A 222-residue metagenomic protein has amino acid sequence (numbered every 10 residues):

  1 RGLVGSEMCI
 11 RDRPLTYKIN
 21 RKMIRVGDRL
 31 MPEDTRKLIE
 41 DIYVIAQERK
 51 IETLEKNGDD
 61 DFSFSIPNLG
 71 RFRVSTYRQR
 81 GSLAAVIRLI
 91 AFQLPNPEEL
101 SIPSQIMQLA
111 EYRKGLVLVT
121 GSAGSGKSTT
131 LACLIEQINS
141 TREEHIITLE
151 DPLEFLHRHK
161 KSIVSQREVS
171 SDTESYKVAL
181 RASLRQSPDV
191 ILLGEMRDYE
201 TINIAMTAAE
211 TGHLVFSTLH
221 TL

Functional and structural regions predicted by a protein language model:
G2-I10: Short, small-residue-biased leader/transition segments that mark boundaries at the very start of proteins
E7, V74, L109, D151 (+2 more regions): Residue-level signature of catalytic and energy-coupling elements of molecular machines, predominantly ATP/GTP-dependent
P14-R21, R25-D28: Amphipathic coiled-coil signal-relay and dimerization helices
I24-L30, T35-R36, E40-L118, E136-E150 (+2 more regions): P-loop NTP-binding catalytic core
A123: The conserved Walker
G126: Conserved glycine(s) of the Walker
T130, L134: Hydrophobic positions on the alpha1 helix immediately C-terminal to the Walker A/P-loop
E143-H145, P152-L222: Switch/coupling sub-region of P-loop NTPases
